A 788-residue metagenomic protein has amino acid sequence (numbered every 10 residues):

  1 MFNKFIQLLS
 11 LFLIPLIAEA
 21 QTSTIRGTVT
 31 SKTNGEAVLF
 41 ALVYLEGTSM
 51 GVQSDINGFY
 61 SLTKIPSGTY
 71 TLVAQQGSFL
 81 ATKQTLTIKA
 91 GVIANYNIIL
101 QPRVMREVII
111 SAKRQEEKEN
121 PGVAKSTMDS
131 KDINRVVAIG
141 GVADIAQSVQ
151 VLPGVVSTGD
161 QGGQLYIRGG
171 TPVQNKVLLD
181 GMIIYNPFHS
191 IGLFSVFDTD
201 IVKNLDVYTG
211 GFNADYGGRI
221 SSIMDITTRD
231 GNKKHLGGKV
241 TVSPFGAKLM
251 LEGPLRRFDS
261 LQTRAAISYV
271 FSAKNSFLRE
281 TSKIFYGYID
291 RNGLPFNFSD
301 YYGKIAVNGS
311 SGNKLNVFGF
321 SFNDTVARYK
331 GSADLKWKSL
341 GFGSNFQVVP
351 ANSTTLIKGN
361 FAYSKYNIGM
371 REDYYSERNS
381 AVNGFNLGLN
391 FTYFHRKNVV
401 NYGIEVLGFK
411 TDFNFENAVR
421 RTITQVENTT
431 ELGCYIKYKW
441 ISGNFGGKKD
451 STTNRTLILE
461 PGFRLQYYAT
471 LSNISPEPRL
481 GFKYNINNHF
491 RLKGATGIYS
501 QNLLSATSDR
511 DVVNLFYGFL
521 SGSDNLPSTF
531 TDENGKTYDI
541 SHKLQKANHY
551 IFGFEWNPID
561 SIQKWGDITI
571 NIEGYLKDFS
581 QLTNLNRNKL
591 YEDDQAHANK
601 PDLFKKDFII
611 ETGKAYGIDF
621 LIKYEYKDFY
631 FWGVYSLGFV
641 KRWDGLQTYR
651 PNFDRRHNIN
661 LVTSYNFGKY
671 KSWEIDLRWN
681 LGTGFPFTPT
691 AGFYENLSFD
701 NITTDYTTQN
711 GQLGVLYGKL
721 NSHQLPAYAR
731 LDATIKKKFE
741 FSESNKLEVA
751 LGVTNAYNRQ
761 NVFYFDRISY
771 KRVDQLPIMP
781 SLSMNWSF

Functional and structural regions predicted by a protein language model:
T30, N34, A41-E46, Q75-F79 (+3 more regions): Short, acidic, small-residue-rich periplasmic hinge/interaction motif at the N-terminus of Gram-negative outer-membrane
K64, R135-V137, M182-T209, G293-F296: Short acidic/polar hinge/loop motifs at secondary-structure boundaries that mediate gating or recognition
V151-L152, V196-G237, K248-M250: A beta-strand signature from Gram-negative outer-membrane beta-barrel systems, especially the internal plug domain
F245-F277, Y288-T325, D334-K358, Y393-V400 (+1 more regions): Transmembrane beta-barrel wall of Gram-negative outer-membrane proteins
N367, A469, H489-H549, G574-K600 (+3 more regions): Surface-exposed extracellular loop regions of Gram-negative outer-membrane beta-barrel proteins, predominantly
G384-G388, Q425-Y435, D539, K543 (+3 more regions): Outer membrane beta-barrel strand-and-loop segments of large Gram-negative receptors, especially TonB-dependent
I441-N444, Y575-D578, H597-P686: Gram-negative outer-membrane beta-barrel transporters
S580, N680-G711, Q724-D732, K736-F788: C-terminal beta-signal and adjacent terminal beta-strands/loops of Gram-negative outer-membrane beta-barrel proteins
